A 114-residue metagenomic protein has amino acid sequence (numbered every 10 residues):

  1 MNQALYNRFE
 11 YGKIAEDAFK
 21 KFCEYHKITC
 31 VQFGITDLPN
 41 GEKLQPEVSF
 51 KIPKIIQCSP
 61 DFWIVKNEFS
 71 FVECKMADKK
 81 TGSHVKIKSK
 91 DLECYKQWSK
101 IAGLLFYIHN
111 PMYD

Functional and structural regions predicted by a protein language model:
M1-K51: Acidic-basic catalytic patches of nuclease active cores, encompassing PD-(D/E)XK and other metal-cofactor nuclease
L5-N7, T81-G82, D114: Short, contiguous strand/loop micro-motifs
C23, D61-K80: Conserved catalytic cores of phosphodiester-cleaving nucleases, focusing on short active-site segments
V31-G34, F71-E73, L105-N110: A structural signal for short, well-ordered beta-strand segments and their strand-loop junctions that often border
D37-L38, A77-K79, M112-Y113: Short, solvent-exposed loop/turn segments at secondary-structure junctions
K54-S59: Glycine-rich, highly charged phosphate/nucleotide-binding loops
A77-K100: Mg2+/Mn2+-dependent nuclease catalytic core
K96-D114: Nucleic-acid nuclease catalytic cores
